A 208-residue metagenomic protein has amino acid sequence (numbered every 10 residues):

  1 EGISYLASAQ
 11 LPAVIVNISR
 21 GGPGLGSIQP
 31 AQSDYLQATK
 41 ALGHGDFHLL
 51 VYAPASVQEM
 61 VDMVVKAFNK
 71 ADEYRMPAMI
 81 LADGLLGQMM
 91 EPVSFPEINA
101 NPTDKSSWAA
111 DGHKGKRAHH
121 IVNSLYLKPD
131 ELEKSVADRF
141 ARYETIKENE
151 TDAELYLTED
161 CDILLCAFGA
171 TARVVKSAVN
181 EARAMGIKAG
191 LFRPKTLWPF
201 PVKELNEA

Functional and structural regions predicted by a protein language model:
E1, Y5, N17-L25, S56-Q58 (+2 more regions): Acidic, glycine-rich active-site loops and adjacent beta-strand->loop/helix elements that engage anionic groups
G2-S4, G24-A31, D62-V65, M89-P96 (+1 more regions): Short acidic, glycine/serine/threonine-rich loops at helix termini
I3-A13, Q29-T39, S94-N101: A glycine- and small-aliphatic-rich helix-loop capping segment at beta-alpha/alpha-beta transitions that lines
Y5-S8, T39-G45, K70-Y74, Q88 (+2 more regions): Solvent-exposed alpha-helices and their adjacent loops that cap or buttress functional pockets in soluble metabolic
Q10-G22, P102-K105: A glycine-rich helix N-cap at a beta->alpha junction
G24, I28-A31, H44-F47, F140-A208: Thiamine diphosphate
Q29-G84: Conserved thiamine diphosphate
R75-L155: Conformationally flexible catalytic loops at phosphate/diphosphate-handling active centers
